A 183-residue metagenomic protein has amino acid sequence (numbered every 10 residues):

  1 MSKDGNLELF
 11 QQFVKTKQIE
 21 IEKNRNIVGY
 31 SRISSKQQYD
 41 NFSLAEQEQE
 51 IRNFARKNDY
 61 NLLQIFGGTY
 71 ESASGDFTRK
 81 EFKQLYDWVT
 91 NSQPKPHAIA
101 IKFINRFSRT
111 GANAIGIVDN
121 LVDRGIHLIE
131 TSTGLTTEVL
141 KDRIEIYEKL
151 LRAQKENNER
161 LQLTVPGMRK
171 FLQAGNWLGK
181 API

Functional and structural regions predicted by a protein language model:
M1-K170: Short, structured surface patches at the beginning of a domain
K170-P182: Charged, gly/pro-enriched flexible loop segments at helix/strand junctions
